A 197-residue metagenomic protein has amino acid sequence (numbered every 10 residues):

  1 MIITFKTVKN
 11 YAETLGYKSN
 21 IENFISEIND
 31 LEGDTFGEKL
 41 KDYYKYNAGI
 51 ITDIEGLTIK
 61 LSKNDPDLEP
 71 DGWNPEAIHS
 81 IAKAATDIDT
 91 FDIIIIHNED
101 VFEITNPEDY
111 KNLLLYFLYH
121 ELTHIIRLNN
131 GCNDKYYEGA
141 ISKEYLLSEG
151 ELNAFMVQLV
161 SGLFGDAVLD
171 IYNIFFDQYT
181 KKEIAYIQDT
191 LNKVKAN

Functional and structural regions predicted by a protein language model:
M1-Y11: Short, intrinsically disordered N-terminal pre-domain segments
L15-I21, N29-E38, I59, A82-A84 (+4 more regions): Compositionally biased low-complexity segments enriched in polar/charged residues
E27-E55: Zn2+-dependent metallopeptidase catalytic core
E69-N112, L128: Active-site scaffold of zinc-dependent metalloenzymes
P70, A85, Y116, Y137-G139 (+1 more regions): Acidic, low-complexity, intrinsically disordered interaction modules
N112, L128-L152: Post-HEXXH active-site segment of zinc metalloproteases
Y116-N129: Active-site recognition of the HExxH zinc-binding catalytic motif
S142-L147, M156-N197: Long, well-structured alpha-helical subdomains associated with metal-dependent extracellular/ecto-lumenal hydrolases
